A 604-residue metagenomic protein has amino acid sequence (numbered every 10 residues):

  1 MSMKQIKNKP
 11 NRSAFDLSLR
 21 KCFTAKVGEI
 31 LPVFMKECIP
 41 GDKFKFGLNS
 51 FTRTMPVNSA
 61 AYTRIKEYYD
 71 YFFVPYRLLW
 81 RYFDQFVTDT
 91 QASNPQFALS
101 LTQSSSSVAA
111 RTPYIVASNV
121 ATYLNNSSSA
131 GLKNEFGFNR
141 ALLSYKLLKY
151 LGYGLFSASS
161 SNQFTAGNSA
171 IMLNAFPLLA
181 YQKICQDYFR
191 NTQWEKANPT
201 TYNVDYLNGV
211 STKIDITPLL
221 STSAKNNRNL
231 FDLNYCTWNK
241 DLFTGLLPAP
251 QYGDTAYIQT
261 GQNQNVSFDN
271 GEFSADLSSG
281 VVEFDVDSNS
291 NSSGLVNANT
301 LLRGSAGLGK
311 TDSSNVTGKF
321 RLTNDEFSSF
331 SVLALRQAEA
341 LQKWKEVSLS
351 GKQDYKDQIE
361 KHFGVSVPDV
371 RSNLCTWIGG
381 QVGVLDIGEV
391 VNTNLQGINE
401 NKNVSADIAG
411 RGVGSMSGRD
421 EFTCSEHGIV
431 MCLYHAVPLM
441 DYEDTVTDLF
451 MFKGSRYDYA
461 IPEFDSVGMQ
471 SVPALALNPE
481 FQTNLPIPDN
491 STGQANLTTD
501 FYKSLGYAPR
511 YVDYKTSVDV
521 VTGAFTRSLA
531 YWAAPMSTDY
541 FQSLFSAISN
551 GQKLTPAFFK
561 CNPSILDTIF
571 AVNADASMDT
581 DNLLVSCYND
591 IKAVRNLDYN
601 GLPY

Functional and structural regions predicted by a protein language model:
M1-Y604: Intrinsically disordered, low-complexity segments
